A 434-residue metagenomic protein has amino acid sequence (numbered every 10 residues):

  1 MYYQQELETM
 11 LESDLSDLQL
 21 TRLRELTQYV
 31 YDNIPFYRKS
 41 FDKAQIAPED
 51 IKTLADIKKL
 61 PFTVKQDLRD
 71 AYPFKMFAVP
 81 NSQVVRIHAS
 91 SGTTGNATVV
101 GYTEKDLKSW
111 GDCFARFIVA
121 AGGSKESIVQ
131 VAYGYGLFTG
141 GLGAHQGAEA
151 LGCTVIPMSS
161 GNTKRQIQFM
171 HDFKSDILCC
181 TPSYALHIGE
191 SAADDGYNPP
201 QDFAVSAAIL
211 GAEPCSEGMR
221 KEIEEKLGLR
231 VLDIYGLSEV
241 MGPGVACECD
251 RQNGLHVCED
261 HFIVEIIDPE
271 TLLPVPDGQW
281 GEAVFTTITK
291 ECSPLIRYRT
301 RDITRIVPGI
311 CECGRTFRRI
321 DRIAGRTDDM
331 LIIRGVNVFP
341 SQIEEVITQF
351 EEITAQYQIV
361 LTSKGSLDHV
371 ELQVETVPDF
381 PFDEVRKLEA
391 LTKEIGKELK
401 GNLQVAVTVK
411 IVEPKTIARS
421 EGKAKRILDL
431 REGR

Functional and structural regions predicted by a protein language model:
M1-A89, T94-D112, R116-A120, S124 (+5 more regions): Nucleotide 5′-phosphate-binding alpha/beta core
Q4-E6, L60-L232, V240, G244-D250 (+5 more regions): Active-site phosphate/ATP/adenylate-binding loop shared across adenylate-forming ligases
V85, K105, S109, S183 (+11 more regions): Conserved active-site and cofactor/substrate-binding residues in soluble primary-metabolism enzymes
F138, S216, M241, E291-S293 (+3 more regions): Flexible loop/turn segments at secondary-structure boundaries
G141-L142, P182, R220-K221, V264 (+3 more regions): Conserved strand-to-helix beginnings and helix N-cap segments that scaffold or border functional pockets
L178, T289-L403, G422: AMP-binding/adenylate-forming catalytic core of the ANL superfamily
S206, C215-I310: Conserved AMP-binding/adenylate-forming
